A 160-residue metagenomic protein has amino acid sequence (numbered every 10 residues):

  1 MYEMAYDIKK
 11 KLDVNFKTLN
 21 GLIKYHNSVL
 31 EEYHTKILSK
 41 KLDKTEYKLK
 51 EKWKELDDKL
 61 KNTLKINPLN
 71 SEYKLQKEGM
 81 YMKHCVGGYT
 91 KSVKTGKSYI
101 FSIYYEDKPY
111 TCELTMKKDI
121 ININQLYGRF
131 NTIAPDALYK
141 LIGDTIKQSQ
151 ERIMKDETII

Functional and structural regions predicted by a protein language model:
M1-I160: Glycine-focused motif/segment detector
